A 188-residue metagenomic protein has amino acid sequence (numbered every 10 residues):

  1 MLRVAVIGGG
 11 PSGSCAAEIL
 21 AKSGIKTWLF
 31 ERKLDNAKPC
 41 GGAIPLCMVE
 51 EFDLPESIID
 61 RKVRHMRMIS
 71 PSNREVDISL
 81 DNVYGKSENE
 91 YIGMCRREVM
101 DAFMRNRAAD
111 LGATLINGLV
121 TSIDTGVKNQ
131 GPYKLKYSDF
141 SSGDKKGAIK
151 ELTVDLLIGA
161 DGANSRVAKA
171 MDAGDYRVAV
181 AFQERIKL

Functional and structural regions predicted by a protein language model:
A5-G9, I19-C40: Glycine-rich FAD pyrophosphate-binding loop
G9, R107-L188: Predominantly flavin-linked oxidoreductase catalytic cores and closely associated redox partners
G13: N-terminal Rossmann-fold NAD(P) dinucleotide-binding loop
A16-A17, A21, A108: Small-residue (primarily alanine) positions within well-ordered alpha-helices, especially packing/interaction faces
R32, N36-N73: N-terminal FAD cofactor-binding segment of flavoenzymes
R74-Y84, G147, E151-D155: Short amphipathic beta-strand/extended segments with alternating polar/hydrophobic composition
V83-N106: Short beta-strand to alpha-helix junction loop
